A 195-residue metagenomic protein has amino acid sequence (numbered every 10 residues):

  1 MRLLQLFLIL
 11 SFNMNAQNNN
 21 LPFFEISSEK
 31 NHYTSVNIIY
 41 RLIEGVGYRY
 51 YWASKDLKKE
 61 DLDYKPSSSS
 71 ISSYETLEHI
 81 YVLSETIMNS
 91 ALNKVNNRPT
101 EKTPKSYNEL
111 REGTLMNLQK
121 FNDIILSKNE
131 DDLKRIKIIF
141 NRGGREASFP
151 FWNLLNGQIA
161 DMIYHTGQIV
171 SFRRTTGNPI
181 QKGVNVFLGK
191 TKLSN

Functional and structural regions predicted by a protein language model:
M1-P22: Bacterial Sec-dependent N-terminal signal peptides
N18-F24, Y40-R41, Y51, D63-T100 (+1 more regions): Short, contiguous alpha-helical
F24-S28, R135-K137: Short acidic/polar alpha-helix capping motifs at helix-coil junctions
S27-D61: N-terminal targeting signals for Sec/Tat export/insertion, comprising classic cleavable signal peptides
G47, Y51-K58, S84-M88, L115-L126 (+2 more regions): Structural signal for well-ordered, non-membrane alpha-helices
D56-L62, I124-K134, R174-I180: Surface-exposed helix-capping loop/turn segments at secondary-structure junctions
L57, I71, K102-K105, K128: Short coil/turn linker and secondary-structure boundary residues
K105-R142, A147-H165: Acidic/histidine-rich alpha-helical segments that form the ligand environment of transition-metal centers
